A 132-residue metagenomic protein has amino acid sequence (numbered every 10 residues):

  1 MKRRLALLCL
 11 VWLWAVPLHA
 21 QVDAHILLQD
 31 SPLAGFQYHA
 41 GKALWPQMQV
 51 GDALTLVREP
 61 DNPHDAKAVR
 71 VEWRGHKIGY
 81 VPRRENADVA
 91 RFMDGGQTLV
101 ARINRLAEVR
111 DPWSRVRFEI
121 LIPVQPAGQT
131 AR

Functional and structural regions predicted by a protein language model:
K2-W12, P17-R132: Conserved active-site motif detector
